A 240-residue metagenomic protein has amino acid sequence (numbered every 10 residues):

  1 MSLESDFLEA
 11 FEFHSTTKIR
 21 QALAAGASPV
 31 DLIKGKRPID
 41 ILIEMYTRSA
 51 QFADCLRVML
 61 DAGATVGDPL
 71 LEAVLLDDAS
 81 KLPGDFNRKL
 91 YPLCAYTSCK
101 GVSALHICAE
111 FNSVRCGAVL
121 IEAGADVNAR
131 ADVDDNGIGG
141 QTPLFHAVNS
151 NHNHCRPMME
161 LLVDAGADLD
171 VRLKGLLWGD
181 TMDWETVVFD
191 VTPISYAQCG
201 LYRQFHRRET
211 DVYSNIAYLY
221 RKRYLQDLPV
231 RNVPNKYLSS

Functional and structural regions predicted by a protein language model:
M1-E9, V30-Y46, T65-L75, P92-I107 (+3 more regions): Ankyrin-repeat boundary/"N-cap" motif
E4-L8, E12, T16-G26, V30: N-terminal alpha-helical scaffold/docking segments in eukaryotic complex subunits
F11, L23-A24, I43, T47 (+8 more regions): Ankyrin-repeat helical core positions
H14, Q51, D77-D78, N112 (+1 more regions): Ankyrin-repeat intra-repeat helix-capping/turn positions
R20-S28, A53-T65, G84-C94, A118-R130 (+2 more regions): Ankyrin repeat domain, specifically the short helix-to-loop turn at the C-terminus of the second helix of each repeat
R48-Q51, G137, N151-C155, R208-V212: Short, solvent-exposed loop/turn segments at conserved positions within beta-propeller repeat blades
Q204-S240: Terminal, low-structured helical/coil segments at or just beyond the last alpha-helical repeat
